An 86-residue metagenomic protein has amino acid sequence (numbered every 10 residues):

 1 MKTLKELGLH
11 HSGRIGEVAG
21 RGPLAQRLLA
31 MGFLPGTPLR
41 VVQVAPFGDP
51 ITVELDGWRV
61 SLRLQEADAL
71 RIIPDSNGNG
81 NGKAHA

Functional and structural regions predicted by a protein language model:
L4, A45-A86: C-terminal structural segments of small proteins and small subunits
L4-E6, S12: Short beta-strand-turn/beta-hairpin segments enriched in glycine/proline and small hydrophobics that form edge-strand
H10-H11, H85: Histidine (H) residue identity feature
S12-R63: Amphipathic, hydrophobic secondary-structure cores in small proteins
